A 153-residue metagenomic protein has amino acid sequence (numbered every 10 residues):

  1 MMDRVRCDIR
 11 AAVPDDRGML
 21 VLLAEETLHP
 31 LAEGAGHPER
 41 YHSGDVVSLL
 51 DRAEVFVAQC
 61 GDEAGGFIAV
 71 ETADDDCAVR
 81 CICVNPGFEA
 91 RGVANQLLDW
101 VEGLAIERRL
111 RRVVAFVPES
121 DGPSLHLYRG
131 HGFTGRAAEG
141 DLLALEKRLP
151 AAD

Functional and structural regions predicted by a protein language model:
D3-C7, A11-C81, N85-G87, L98-W100 (+2 more regions): Acetyl-CoA-dependent GNAT
E89, A115-L125, D141-E146: Conserved beta-strand-loop-alpha-helix junction that forms the acyl-donor binding cleft
G92: Conserved G/P- and acidic residue-centered "switch" motifs that form tight phosphate/ATP-binding loops in soluble
N95, E119-A137: Conserved active-site alpha-helix within GNAT-family acetyltransferase domains
A105-V117: Conserved GNAT acetyl-CoA-binding A-motif
T134, A138-A151: Active-site/acyl-donor-binding loops of N-acyltransferases
